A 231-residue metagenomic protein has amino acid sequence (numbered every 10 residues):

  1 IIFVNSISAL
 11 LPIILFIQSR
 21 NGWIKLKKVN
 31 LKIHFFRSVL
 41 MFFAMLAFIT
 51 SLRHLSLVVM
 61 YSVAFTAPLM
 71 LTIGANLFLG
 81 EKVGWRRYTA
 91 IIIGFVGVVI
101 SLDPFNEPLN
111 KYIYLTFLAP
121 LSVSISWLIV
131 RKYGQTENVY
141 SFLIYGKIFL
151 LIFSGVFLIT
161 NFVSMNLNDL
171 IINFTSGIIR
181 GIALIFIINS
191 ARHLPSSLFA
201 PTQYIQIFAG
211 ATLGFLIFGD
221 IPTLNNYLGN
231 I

Functional and structural regions predicted by a protein language model:
I1, E107-K132: Glycine-/small-residue-enriched transmembrane alpha-helix faces in small-molecule transporters and effluxers
F3-V4, M60-T66, G134-F149, L184-L216: Helix-helix packing/entry segments at the starts of transmembrane helices
N5-I7, T175-I179, N225-I231: Small-residue-rich transmembrane alpha-helices that serve as helix-helix interface/gating elements in multipass
I7-F36, W85, Q135-Y140, I148-T175 (+1 more regions): Membrane-interface interhelical linkers
I14, S38-L46, P68-I73, V98 (+5 more regions): Hydrophobic/small/kink-forming positions within alpha-helical transmembrane segments of polytopic membrane proteins
F48-T50, A67-T89, F208-Y227: C-terminal transmembrane-helix exit sites in multi-pass transporters
T50-V59, D103-K111, Q135, T160-L167 (+1 more regions): Membrane-interface helix caps and helix-loop-helix hairpins in membrane proteins
R86-D103, N225-I231: Hydrophobic transmembrane alpha-helices of multi-pass small-molecule transport proteins
